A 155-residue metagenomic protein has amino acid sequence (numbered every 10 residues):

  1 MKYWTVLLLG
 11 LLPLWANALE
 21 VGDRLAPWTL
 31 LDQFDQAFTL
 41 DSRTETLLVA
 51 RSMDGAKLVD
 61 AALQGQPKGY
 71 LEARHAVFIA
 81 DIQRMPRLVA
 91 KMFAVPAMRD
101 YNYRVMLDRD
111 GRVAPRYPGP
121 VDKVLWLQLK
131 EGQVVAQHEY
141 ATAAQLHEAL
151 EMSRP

Functional and structural regions predicted by a protein language model:
M1-W4: Positively charged n-region of N-terminal signal peptides that target proteins for export
L11-A16: N-terminal signal peptide c-region/cleavage motif recognized by signal peptidases
N17-A26: Cleaved targeting-peptide boundary
P27-T44: A short beta-strand-turn-helix
L40-K57: Short active-site neighborhood of thiol/selenol oxidoreductases, capturing the structured segment around
D41-S42, R109-Q145: Thiol/disulfide oxidoreductase modules built on the thioredoxin-like
G55-A97: Structural microenvironment flanking redox-active thiols in thiol-disulfide oxidoreductases
V77-I79, A94-V121: Short, internal strand/loop/helix patches that form the active-site neighborhood or redox-interaction surface
